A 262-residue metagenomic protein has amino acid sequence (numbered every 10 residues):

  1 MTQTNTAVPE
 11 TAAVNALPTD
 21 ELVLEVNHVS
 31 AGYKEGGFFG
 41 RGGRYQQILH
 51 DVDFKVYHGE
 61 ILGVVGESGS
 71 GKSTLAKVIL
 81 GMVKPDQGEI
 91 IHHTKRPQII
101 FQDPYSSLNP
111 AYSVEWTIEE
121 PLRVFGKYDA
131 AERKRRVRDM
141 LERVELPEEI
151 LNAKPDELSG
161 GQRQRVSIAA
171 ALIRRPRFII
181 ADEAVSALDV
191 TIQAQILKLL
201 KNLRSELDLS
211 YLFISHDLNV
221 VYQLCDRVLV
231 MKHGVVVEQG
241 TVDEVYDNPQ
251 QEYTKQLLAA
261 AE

Functional and structural regions predicted by a protein language model:
V65-E67: The feature captures the beta-strand-to-loop junction immediately N-terminal to the Walker
E132-E149, L258: Conserved ABC ATPase "signature" region
K154-L158, Q162: Conserved ABC ATPase signature
I173-R177: A short, proline-enriched helix->beta-strand linker immediately N-terminal to the Walker B motif in ABC-type P-loop
V221-Q223: A short, surface-exposed alpha-helical micro-motif characterized by mixed small hydrophobic and charged/polar residues
